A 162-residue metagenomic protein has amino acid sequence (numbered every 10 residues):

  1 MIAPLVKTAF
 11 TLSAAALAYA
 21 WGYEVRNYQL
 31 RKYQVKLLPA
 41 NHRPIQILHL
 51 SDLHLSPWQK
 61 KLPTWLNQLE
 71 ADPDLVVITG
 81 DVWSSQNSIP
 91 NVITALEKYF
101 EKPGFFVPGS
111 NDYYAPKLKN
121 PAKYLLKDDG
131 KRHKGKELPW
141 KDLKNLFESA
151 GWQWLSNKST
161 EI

Functional and structural regions predicted by a protein language model:
M1-A9: Membrane-penetrating hydrophobic segments
T8-A95, A115: N-terminal active-site segment of His-dependent metallophosphoesterases
Q59-E161: Core catalytic region of metal-dependent phosphoesterases/phosphodiesterases, especially metallo-beta-lactamase-like
